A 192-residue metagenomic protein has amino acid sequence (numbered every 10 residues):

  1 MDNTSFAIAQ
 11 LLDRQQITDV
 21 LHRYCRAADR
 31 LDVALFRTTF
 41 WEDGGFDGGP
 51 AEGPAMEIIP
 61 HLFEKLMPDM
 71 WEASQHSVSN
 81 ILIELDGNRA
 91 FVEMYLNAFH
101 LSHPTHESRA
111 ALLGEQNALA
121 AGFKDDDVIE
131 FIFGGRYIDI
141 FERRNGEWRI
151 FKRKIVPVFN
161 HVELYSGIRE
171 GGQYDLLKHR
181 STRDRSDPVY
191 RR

Functional and structural regions predicted by a protein language model:
M1-R26, R30, L35-T39: Short, low-complexity N-terminal intrinsically disordered segments enriched in polar/charged residues
A7, L11, G49, V128: Charge-dense, low-complexity intrinsically disordered segments
Q15, W71-S74, E130-I132: Transmembrane beta-barrel outer-membrane domains
V33-N117: A solvent-exposed, acidic/Ser-Thr-rich amphipathic alpha-helical stretch
H76-V78, I132-Y137: Short, surface-exposed coil-to-beta transition loops
R89-E93, G134-G167: Short beta-strand edge/turn micro-motifs at domain boundaries
L101-E130, H179, D184: Mixed-charge, low-complexity intrinsically disordered segments
L164-R192: Acidic/histidine-enriched, glycine/proline-rich intrinsically disordered or flexible terminal extensions
